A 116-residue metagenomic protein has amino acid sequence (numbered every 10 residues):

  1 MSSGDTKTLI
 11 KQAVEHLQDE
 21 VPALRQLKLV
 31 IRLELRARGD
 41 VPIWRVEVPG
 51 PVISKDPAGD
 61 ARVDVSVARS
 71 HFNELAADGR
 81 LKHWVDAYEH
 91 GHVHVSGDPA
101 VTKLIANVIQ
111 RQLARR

Functional and structural regions predicted by a protein language model:
M1-R116: Feature captures hydrophobic
